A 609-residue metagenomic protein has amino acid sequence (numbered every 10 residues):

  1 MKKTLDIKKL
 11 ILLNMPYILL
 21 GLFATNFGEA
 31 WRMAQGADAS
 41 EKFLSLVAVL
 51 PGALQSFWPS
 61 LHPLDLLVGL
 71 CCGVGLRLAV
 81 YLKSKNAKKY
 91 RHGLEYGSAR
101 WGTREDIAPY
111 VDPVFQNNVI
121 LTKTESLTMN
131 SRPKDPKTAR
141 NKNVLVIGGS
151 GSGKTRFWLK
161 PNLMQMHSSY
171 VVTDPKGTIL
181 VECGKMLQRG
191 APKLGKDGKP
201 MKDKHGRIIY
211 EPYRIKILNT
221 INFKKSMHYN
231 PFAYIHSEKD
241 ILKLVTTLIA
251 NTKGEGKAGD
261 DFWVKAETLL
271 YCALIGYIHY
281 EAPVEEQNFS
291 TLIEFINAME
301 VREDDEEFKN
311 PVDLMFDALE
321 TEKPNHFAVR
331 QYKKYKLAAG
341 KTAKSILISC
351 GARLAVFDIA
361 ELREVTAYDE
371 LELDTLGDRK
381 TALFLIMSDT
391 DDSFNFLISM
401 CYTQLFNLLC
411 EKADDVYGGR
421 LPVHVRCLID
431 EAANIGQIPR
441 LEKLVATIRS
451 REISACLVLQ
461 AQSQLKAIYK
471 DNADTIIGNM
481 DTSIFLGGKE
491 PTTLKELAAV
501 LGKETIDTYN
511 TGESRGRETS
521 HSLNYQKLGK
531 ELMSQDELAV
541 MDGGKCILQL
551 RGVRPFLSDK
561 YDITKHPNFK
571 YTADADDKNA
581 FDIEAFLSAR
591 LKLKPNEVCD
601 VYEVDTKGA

Functional and structural regions predicted by a protein language model:
M1, A191, D378, I476-I477 (+3 more regions): Short alpha-helix boundary/capping motifs
M1-S152, R156-L159, K196, K202-K204 (+3 more regions): Basic- and hydrophobic-enriched, low-structure N-terminal and domain-boundary segments that flank ATP-binding catalytic
N14, L22-E29, R140-I453, I468 (+2 more regions): P-loop NTPase motor domains
A39-F43, L54, I107, G198-G206 (+4 more regions): Extended hydrophobic/Leu-rich segments
V49, L54-F57, L64-V119, E238-L248 (+4 more regions): Short alpha-helical interface patches
T103-Y110, N117, K123-P136, T342-I348 (+6 more regions): A broad, low-specificity signal for short, low-complexity segments enriched in glycine/proline and polar/charged
F115-L121, F396-T403, L497: Conserved long hydrophobic alpha-helices within structured protein cores
V445-I547: Conserved ATP-driven motor cores of ASCE-family P-loop NTPases powering translocation/secretion/packaging/pilus
